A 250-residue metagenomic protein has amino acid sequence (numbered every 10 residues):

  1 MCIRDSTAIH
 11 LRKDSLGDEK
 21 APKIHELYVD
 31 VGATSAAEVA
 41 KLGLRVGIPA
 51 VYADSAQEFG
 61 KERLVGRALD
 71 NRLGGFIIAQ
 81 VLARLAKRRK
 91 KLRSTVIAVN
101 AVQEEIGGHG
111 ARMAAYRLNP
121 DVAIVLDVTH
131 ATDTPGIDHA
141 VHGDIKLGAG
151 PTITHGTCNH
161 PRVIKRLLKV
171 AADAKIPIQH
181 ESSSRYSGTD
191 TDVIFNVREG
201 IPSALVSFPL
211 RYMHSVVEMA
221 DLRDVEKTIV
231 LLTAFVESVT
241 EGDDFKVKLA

Functional and structural regions predicted by a protein language model:
R4-A250: N-terminal hydrophobic/helix-forming segments and targeting peptides
